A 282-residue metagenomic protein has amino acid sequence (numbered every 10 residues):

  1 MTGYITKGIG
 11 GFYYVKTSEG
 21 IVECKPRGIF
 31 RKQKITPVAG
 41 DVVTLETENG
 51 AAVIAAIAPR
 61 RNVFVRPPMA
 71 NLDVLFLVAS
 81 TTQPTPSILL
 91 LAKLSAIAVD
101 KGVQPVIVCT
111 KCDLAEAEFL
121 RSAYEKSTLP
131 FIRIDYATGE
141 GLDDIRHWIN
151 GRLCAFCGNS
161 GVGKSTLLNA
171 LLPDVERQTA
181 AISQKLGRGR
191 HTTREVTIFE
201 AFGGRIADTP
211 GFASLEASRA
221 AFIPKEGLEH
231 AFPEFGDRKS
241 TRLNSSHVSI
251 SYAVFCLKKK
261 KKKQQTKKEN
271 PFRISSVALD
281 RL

Functional and structural regions predicted by a protein language model:
M1-I9: Structural detector for short beta-strands of small beta-barrel domains
G11, G28, K34-A51, A56-L75 (+11 more regions): Helix-rich effector regions associated with P-loop NTPase G domains
F12, Q83-T85, A155: Short beta-strands and strand-coil junctions in structured, solvent-facing domains, enriched
I21-R27: A short macromolecule-binding patch
L90-K93: Charged helix-capping and loop-helix junction motifs
L114-V162: Canonical P-loop GTPase G-domain recognition
T166-E176: A conserved segment at the C-terminal end of the G1
S246-L282: N-terminal low-complexity segments that are often proline-rich with Ser/Thr-Pro
